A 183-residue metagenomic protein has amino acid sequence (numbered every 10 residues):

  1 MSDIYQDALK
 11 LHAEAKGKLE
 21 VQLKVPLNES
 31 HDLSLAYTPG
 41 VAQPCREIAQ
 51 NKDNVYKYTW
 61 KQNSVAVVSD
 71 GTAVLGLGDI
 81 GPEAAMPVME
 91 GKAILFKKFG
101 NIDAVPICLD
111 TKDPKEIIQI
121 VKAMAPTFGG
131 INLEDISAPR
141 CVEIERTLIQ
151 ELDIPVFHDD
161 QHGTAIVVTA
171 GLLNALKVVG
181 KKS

Functional and structural regions predicted by a protein language model:
M1-I154: N-terminal ligand-binding/catalytic initiation module
K97-F99, L173-K177: Alpha-helix C-terminal capping segments
F157-N174: A glycine-rich, Thr/Ser-enriched phosphate-binding loop motif common to dinucleotide/cofactor-binding enzymes
G180-S183: Short helix-loop-beta connector
